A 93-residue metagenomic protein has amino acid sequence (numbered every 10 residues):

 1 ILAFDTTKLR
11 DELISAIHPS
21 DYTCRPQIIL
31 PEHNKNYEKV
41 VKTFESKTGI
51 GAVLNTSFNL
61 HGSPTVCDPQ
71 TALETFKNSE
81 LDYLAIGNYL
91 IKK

Functional and structural regions predicted by a protein language model:
I1-K93: Flexible beta->alpha loop and helix N-cap segments adjacent to enzyme active/binding sites
